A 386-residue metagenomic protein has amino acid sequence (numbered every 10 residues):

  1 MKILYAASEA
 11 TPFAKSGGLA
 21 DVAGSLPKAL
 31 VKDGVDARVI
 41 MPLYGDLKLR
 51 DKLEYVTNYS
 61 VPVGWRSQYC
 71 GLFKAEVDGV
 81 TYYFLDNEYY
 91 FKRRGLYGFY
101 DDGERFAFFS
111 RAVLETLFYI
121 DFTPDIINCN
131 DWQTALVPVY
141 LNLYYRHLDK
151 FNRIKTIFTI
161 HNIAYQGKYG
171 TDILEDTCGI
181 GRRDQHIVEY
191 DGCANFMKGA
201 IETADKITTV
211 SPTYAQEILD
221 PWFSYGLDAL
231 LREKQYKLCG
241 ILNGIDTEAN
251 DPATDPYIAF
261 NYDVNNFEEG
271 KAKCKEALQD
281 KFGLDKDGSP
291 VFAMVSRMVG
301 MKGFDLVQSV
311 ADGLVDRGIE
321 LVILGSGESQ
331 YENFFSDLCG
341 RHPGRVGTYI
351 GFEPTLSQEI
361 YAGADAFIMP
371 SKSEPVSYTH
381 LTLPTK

Functional and structural regions predicted by a protein language model:
M1-E76, S211, A215: N-terminal subdomain of nucleotide-sugar transferases
L43-I120, L242-N243, T247-D255, N261: A conserved catalytic-core segment of Leloir-type glycosyltransferases
V77-Q133, D176-N195, G199, E268-K281 (+1 more regions): Conserved nucleotide-sugar donor-binding subdomain of glycosyltransferases
D205, A362-S373: Acidic donor-binding loop of glycosyltransferase active sites
D285-K302: Conserved donor-binding/catalytic core segment of Leloir-type glycosyltransferases
V299-D312: A conserved mid-protein helix/loop that constitutes part of the nucleotide-sugar donor-binding site
V322-E359: Nucleotide-activated donor-binding/catalytic signature segment of Leloir-type glycosyltransferases, i.e., the conserved
T379-T385: Conserved small/polar residues in nucleotide/adenosyl-binding loops
